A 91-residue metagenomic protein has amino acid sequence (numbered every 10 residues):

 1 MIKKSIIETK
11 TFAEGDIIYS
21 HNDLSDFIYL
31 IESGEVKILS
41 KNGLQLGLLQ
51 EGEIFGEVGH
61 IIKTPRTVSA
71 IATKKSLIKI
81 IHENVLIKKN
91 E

Functional and structural regions predicted by a protein language model:
M1-L39: Regulatory nucleotide-sensing modules
G47-E91: Cyclic-nucleotide recognition modules
